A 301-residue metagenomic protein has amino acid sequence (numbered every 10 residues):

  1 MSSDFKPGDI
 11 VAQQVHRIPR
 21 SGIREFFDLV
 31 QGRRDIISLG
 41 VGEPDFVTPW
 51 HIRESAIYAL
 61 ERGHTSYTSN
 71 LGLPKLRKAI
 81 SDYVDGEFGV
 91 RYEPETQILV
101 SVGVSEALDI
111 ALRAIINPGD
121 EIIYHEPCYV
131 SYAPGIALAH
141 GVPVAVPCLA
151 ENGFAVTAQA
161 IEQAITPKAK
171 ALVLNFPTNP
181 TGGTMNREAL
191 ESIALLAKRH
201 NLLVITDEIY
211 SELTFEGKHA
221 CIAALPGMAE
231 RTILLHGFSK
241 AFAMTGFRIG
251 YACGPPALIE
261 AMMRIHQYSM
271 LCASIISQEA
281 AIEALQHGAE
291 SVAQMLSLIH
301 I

Functional and structural regions predicted by a protein language model:
S2-P7, V11-G103, I110, A284-H287: N-terminal small-domain helix-loop-helix segment of the aminotransferase-like
R33, A139, R199-H200: Helix C-cap/helix->beta junction micro-motif
R91-I98, P118-E121, K168, A229-T232: Short acidic capping loops at alpha-helix termini that bridge into adjacent secondary structure
A114-I136: Conserved PLP-anchoring active-site segment centered on the Schiff-base-forming lysine
L138-V144: A short helix-loop-beta submotif of the ANL/AMP-binding
V144, L149-K218: Active-site phosphate-binding strand-loop segment of PLP-dependent enzymes
L225, E230-L296: Conserved core segment of the aminotransferase class I/II
I299-I301: Conserved small/polar residues in nucleotide/adenosyl-binding loops
